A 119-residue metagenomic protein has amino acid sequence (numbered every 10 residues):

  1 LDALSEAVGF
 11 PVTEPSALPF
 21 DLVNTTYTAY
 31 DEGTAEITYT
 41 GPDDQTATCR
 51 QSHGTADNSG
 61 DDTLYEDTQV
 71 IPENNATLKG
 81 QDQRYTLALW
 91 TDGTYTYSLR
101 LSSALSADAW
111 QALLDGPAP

Functional and structural regions predicted by a protein language model:
L1-T96: Short, solvent-exposed recognition patches
G93-P119: Surface-exposed amphipathic alpha-helical segments
